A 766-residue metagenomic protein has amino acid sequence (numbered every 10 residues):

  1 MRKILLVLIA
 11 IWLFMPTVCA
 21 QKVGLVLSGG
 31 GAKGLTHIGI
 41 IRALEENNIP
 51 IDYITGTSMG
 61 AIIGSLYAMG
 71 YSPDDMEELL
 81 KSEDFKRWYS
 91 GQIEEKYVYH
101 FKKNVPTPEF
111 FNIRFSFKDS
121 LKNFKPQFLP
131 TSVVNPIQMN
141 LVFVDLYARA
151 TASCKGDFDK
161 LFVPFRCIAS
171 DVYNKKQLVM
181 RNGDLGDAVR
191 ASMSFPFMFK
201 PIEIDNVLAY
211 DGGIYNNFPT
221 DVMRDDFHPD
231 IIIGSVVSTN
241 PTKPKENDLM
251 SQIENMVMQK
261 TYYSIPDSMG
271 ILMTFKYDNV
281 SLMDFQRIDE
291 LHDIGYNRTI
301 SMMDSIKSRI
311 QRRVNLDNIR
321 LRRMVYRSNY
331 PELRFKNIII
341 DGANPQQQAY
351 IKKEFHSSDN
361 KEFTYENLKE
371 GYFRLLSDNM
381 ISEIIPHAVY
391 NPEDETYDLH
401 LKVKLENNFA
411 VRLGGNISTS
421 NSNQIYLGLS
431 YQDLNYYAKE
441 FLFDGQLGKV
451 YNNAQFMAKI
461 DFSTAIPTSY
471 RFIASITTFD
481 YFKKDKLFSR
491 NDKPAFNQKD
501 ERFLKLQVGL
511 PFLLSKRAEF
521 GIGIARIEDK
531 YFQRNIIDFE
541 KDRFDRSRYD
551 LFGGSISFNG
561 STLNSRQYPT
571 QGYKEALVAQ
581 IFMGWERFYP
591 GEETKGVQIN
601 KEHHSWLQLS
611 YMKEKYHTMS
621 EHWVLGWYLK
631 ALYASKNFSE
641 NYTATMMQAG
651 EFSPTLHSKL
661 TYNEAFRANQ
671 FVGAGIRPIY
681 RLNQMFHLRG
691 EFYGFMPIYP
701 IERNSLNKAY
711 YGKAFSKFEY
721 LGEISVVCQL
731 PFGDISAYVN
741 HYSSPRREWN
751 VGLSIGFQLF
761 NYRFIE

Functional and structural regions predicted by a protein language model:
I4-P16: Sec-dependent N-terminal signal peptides
C19-T57, S65-I384, A388-Y390, V403-N407: Patatin-like phospholipase
P244-K245, L282-Q286, R587-P590, S639-A644 (+2 more regions): Short conserved micro-motifs at the rims of enzyme active sites and ligand-binding pockets
E366, G371, S377, E383-Q567 (+5 more regions): Gram-negative/organellar outer-membrane beta-barrel architecture
L551-N683, L688-G690, P700: C-terminal outer-membrane beta-barrel translocator/porin domains of Gram-negative envelope proteins and their
Y680-E723: C-terminal hydrophobic structural anchor segments that stabilize assembly/packing rather than catalytic chemistry
